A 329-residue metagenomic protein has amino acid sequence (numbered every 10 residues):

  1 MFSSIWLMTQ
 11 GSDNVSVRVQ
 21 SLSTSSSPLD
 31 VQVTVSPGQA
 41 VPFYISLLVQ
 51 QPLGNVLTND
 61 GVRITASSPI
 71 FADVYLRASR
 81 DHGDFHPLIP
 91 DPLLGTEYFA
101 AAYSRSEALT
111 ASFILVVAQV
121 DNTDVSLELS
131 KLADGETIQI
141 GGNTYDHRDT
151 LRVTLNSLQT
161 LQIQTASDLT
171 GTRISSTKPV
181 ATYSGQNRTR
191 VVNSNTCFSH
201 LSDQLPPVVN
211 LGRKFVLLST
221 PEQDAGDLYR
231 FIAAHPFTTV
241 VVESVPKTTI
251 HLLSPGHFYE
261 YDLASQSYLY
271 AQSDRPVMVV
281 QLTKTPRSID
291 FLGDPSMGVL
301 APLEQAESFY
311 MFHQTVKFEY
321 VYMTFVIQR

Functional and structural regions predicted by a protein language model:
M1-R329: Extracellular lectin-like interaction modules
